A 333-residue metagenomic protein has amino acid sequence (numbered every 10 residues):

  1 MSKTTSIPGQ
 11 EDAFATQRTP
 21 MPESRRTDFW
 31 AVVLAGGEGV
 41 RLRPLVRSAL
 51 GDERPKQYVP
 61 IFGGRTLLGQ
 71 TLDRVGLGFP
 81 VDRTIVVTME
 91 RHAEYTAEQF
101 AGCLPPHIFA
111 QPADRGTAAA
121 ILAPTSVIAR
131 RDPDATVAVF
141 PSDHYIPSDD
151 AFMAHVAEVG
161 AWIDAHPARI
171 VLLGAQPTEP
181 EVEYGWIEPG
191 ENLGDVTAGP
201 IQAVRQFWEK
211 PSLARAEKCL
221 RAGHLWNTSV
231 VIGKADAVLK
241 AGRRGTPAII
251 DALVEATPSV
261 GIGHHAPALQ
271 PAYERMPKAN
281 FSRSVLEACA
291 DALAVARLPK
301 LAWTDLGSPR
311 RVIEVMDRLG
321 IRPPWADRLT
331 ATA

Functional and structural regions predicted by a protein language model:
S2-D28, G233-A333: Left-handed beta-helix
S2-G36, R41-P55, P60-A157, A161 (+1 more regions): Conserved N-terminal catalytic core of the sugar/cofactor nucleotidyltransferase
W30-V32, R83-I85, P106-H107, T136-A138 (+5 more regions): Structural motif
P80, S148-Y273, L293-A294: Conserved core of the sugar-phosphate nucleotidyltransferase
T88, F140, P211, G233 (+1 more regions): A conserved hydrophobic position in a structured secondary element of the catalytic/binding core that shapes
D114-A119, T178-E181, L213-R215, L301-W303: A short acidic, often aromatic-flanked loop/helix-cap motif at beta-alpha or helix-coil junctions that lines enzyme
V127-A138, L193-A198, D317-P323: A polyampholytic, Gly/Pro-enriched intrinsically disordered region
